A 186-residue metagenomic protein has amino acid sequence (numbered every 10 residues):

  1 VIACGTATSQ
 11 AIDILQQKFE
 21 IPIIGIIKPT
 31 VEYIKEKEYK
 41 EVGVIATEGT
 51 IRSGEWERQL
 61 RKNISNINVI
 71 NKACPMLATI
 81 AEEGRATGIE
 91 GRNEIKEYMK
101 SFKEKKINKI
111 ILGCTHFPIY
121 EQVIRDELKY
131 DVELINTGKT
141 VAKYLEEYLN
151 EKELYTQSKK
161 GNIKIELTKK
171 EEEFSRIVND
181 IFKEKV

Functional and structural regions predicted by a protein language model:
V1-V186: Non-catalytic structural scaffold of enzyme domains
